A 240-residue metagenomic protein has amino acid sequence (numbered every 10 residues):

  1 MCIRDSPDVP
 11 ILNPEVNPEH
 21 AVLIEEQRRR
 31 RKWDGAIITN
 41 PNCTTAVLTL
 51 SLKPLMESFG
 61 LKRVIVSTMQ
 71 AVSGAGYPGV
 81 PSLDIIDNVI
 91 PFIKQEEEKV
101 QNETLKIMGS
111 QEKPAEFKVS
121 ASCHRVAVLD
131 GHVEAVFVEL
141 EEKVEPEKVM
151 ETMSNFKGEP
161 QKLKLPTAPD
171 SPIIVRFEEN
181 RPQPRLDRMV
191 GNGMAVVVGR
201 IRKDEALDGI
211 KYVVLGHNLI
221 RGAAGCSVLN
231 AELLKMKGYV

Functional and structural regions predicted by a protein language model:
R4-F92, E116-K118, Q161, R185 (+5 more regions): N-terminal Rossmann-like NAD(P) cofactor-binding subdomain of oxidoreductases, focused on the glycine-rich
R63-K211: C-terminal substrate-binding/catalytic lobe of Rossmann-fold NAD(P)-dependent oxidoreductases
E97, I220-A224: Short, charged, low-complexity patches
H124-V128, G216-R221: Glycine-rich phosphate/pyrophosphate-binding beta-alpha loops
